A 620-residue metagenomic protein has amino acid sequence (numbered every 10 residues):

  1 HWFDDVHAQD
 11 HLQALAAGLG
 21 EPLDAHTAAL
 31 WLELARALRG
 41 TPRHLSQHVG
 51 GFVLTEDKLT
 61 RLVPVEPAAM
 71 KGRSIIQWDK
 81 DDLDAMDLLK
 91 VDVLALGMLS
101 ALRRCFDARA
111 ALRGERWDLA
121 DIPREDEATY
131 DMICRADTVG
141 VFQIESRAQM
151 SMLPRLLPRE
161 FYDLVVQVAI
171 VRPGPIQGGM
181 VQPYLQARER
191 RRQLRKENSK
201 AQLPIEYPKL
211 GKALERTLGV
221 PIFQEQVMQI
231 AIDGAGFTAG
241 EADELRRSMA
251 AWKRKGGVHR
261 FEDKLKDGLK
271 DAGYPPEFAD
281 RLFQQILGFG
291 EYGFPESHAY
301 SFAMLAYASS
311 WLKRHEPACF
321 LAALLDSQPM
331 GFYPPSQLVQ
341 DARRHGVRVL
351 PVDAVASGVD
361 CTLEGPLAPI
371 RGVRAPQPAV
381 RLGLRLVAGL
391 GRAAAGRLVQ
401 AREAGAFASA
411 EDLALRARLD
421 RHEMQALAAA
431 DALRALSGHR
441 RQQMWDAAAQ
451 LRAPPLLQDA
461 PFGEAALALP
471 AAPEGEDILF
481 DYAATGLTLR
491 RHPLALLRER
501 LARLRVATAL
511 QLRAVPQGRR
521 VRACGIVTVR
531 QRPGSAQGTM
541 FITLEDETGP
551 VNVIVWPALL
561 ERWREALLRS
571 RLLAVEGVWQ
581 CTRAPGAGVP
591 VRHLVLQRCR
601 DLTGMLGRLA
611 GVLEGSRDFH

Functional and structural regions predicted by a protein language model:
H1-R441, A448-R452, Q531-S535: Alpha-helical scaffold/interaction cores of sigma-54-like transcription cofactors and many family A DNA polymerases
W2-L94, D353-S357, P366, I370 (+2 more regions): Low-complexity, acidic/Ser/Thr- and charged residue-rich accessory regions of DNA metabolism proteins
